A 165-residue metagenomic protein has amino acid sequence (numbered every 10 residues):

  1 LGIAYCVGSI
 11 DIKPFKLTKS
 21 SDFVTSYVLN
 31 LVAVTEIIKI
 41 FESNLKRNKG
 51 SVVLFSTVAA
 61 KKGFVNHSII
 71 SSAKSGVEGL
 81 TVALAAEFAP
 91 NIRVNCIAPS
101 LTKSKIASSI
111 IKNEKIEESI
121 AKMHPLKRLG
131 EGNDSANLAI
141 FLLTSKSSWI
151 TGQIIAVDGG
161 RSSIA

Functional and structural regions predicted by a protein language model:
S9, K16-T35, V53, I70 (+1 more regions): Catalytic Tyr-X3-Lys loop
T18, G63-S71, A83: Active-site loop-to-helix junction immediately N-terminal to the catalytic Tyr of the SDR YXXXK motif in Rossmann-fold
I38, A73, T81: Active-site helix of classical SDR
S43, A85-P90, S148: Alpha-helical segment proximal to the catalytic Tyr-Lys
T57: Residue(s) in the substrate-gating loop at a strand-loop-helix junction that position the organic substrate next
K62, I140, T151-A165: Short C-terminal tail/terminal secondary-structure segment of NAD(P)H-dependent dehydrogenase/reductase domains
A98-S109: Short, flexible catalytic-loop segment of classical short-chain dehydrogenase/reductase
H124-S135, K146: A conserved structural motif in NAD(P)-dependent oxidoreductases
